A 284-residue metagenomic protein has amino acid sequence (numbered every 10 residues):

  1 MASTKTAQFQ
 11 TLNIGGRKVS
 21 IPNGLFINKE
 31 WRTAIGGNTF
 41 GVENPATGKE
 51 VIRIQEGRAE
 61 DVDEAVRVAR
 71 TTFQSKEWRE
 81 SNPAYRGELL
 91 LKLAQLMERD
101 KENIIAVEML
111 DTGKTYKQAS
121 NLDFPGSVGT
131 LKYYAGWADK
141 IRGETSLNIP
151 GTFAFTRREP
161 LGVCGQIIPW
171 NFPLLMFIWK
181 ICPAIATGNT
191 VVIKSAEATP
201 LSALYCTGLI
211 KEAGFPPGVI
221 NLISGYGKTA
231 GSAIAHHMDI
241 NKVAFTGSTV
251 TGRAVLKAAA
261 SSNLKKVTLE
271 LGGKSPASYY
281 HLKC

Functional and structural regions predicted by a protein language model:
M1-I54, E88, K92, K140-I167 (+1 more regions): Terminal low-complexity tails and localization/encapsulation signals of metabolic enzymes
E43, G57, S81, T229 (+1 more regions): Residue-level signal for the nucleotide or nucleotide-sugar donor/cofactor binding architecture
K49, T115, K274-P276: A short, flexible beta-alpha/helix-coil linker loop
V51-I141: Glycine-rich loop-to-alpha-helix module at the N-terminal edge of alpha/beta enzyme cores
R142-C284: Rossmann-like NAD(P) dinucleotide-binding subdomain of oxidoreductase/dehydrogenase enzymes
